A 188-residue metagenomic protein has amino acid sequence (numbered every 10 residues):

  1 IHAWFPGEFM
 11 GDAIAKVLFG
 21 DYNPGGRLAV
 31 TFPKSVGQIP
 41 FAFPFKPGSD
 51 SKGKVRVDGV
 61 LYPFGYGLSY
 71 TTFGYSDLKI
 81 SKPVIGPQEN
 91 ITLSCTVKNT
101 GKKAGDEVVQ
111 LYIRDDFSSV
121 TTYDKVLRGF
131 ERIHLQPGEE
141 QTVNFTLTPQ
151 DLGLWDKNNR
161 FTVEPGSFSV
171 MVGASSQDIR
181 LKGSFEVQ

Functional and structural regions predicted by a protein language model:
I1-D106, Y112, P165, S169-G173 (+2 more regions): Secreted, periplasmic, or luminal enzymes acting at the cell surface/secretory milieu
S81, G129-E131, N159: Short, conserved secondary-structure segments in the cores of folded domains
N90-T92, E140-N144, R180-K182: Intrinsic-disorder/low-complexity, polar/charged segments enriched in Ser/Thr/Lys/Arg/Asp/Glu/Gln
K102-S119, K125-L127: Short acidic, flexible loop segments centered on an aromatic residue
S119-W155: Intrinsically disordered, low-complexity Pro/Gly/Ser/Thr-rich segments with frequent PxxP/GP/PP motifs and embedded
D151-S167: Short glycine/proline/serine/threonine-rich loop/turn segments at secondary-structure transition edges
